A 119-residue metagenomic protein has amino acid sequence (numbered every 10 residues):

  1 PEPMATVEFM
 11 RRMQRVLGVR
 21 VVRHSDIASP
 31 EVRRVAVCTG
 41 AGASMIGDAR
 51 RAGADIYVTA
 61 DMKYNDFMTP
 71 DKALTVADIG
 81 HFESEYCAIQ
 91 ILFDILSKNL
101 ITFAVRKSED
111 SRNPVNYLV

Functional and structural regions predicted by a protein language model:
P1-V119: Active-site catalytic microenvironments in core metabolic enzymes, especially phosphate/sugar-handling
